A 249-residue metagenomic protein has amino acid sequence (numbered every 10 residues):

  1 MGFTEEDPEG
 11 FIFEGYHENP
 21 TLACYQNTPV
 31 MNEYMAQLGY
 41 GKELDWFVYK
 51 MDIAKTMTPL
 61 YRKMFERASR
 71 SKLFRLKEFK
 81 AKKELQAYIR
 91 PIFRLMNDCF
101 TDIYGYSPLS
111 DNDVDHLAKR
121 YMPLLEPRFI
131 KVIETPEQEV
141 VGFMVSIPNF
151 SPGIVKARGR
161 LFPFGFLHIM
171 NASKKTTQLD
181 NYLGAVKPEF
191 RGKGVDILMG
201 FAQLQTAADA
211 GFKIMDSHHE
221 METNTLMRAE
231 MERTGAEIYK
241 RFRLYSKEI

Functional and structural regions predicted by a protein language model:
M1-G2, N19-L22, Q178-L179, A207-M221: Conserved GNAT acetyl-CoA-binding A-motif
M1-R75, K80, R243-I249: Acyl-donor-binding surface of acyltransferase catalytic domains
T4-D7, T56, L85, H116 (+4 more regions): Flexible loop/turn segments at secondary-structure boundaries
E5-D7, S151-K156, N171-N181, R191 (+2 more regions): A conserved beta-turn-beta hairpin within the catalytic core of GNAT-like acetyltransferases that forms part
M35, E230-M231: Conserved active-site tyrosine of GNAT-family acetyltransferases
L44, V141-G142, K240: A structural microfeature
R75-V186: A conserved beta-strand-loop-helix scaffold within acyl/acetyltransferase catalytic domains
F164, Q178, Y182-V186, R191-A207 (+1 more regions): Conserved acetyl-CoA-binding loop-helix of GNAT-fold acetyltransferases
